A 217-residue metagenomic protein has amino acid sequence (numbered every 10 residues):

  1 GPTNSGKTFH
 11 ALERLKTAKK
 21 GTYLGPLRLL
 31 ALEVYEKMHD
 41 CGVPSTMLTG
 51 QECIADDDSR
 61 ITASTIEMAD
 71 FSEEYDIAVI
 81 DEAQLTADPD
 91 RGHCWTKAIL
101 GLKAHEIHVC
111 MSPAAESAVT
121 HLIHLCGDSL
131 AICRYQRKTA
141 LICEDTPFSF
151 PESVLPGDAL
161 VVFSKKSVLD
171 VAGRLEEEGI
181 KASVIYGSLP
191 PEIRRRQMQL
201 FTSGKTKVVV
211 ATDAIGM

Functional and structural regions predicted by a protein language model:
G1-T62, E67-V79, Q84-M217: Helicase motor core with emphasis on the C-terminal RecA-like subdomain
